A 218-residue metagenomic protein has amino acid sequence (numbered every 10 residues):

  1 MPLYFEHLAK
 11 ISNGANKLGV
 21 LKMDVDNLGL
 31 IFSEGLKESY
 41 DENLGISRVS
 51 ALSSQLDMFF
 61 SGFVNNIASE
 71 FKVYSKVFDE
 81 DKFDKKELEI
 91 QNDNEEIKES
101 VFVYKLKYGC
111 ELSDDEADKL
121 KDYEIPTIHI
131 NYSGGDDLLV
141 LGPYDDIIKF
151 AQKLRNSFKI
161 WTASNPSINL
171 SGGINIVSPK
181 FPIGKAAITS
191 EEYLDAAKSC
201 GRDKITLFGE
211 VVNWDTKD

Functional and structural regions predicted by a protein language model:
M1-G134, L138-D218: Regulatory/sensor and coupling segments of signal-transduction and defense proteins
